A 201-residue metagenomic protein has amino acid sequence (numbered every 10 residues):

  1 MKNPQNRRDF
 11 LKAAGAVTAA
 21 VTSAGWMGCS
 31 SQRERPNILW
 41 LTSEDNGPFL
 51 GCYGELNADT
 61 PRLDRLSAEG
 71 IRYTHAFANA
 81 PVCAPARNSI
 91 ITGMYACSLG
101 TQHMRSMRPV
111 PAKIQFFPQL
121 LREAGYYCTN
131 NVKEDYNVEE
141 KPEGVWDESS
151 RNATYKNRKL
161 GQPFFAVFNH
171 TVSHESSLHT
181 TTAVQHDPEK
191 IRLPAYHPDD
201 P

Functional and structural regions predicted by a protein language model:
K2-P201: Formylglycine-dependent sulfatase
